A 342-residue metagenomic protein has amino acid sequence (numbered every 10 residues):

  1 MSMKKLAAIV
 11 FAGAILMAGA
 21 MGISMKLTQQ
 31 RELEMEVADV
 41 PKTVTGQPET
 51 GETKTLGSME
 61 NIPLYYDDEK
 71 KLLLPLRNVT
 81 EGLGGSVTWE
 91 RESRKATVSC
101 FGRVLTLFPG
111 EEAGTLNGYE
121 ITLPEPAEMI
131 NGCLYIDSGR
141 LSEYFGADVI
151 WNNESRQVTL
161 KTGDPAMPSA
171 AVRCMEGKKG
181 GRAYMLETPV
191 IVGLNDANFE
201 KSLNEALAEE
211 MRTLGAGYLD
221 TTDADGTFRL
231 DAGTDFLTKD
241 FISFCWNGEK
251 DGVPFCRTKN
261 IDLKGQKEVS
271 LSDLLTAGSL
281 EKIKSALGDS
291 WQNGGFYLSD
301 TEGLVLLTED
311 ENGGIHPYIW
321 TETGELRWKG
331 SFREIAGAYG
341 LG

Functional and structural regions predicted by a protein language model:
M1-A12: N-terminal Sec-pathway targeting helices
L6-A8, A20-L186, G217-Y218, T222-D225 (+2 more regions): Primary recognition of N-terminal secretory signal peptides and signal-anchoring hydrophobic helices
L76-T80, S138-S142, E200, N204 (+3 more regions): Extracytoplasmic/secreted envelope proteins and their assembly/folding machinery, especially bacterial periplasmic
V192-D240: Short N-terminal edge-element motif at the start of the domain
A224-P254, T258-K259, L306-T308: Exposed beta-strand-loop-beta-strand "reactive/processing" segments of non-cytosolic proteins
F241-L287: Long, charged/polar, surface-exposed segments that mediate recognition or autoinhibition
S272-G342: Short aromatic loop motif centered on NTY/YTY
